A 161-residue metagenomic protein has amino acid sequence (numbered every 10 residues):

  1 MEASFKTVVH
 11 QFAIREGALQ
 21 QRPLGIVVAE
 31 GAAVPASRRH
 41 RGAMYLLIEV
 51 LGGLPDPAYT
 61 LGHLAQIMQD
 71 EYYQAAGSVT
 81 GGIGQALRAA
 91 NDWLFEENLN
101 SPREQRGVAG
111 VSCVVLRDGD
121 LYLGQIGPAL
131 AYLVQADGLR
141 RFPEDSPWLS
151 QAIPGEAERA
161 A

Functional and structural regions predicted by a protein language model:
M1-Y72, N100-Q135, E144: N-terminal entry segment of metal-dependent catalytic domains or homologous docking segments
E2, F142-A161: Conserved, helical-rich catalytic subdomain that frames metal- and/or nucleotide-binding sites in enzyme alpha/beta
A65-N98, P102: Helix-loop-helix
V79, V134, A160-A161: General structural signal for secondary-structure boundaries
